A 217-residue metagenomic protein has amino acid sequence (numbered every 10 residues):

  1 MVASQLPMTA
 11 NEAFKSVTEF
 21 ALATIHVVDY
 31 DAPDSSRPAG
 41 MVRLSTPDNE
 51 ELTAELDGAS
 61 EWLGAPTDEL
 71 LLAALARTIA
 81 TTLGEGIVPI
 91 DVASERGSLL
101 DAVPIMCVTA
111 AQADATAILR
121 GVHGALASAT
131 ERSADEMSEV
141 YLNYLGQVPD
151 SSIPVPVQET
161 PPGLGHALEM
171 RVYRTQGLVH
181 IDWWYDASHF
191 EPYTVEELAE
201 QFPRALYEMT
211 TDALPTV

Functional and structural regions predicted by a protein language model:
V2-A10, A59-E69, T82-T160, S188 (+1 more regions): His-Asp-centered acyl/peptidyl-transfer active-site segments
V2-A65: Flexible, P/S/T/G-rich "lid" or insertion loops adjacent to the active sites of thioester-utilizing
L22-V28, L142-G146, R174, A187: Regulatory/sensor and coupling segments of signal-transduction and defense proteins
S36-A39, G97-L99, R174-G177: Short, flexible turn/loop "capping" segments at secondary-structure junctions
V42-G84, H189-E197: Acyl activation and transfer enzymes in specialized metabolism, enriched for ANL adenylate-forming modules
V42-L44, D101, S138-V140, H166-M170 (+1 more regions): Change "...and in nucleic-acid phosphodiester-cleaving endonucleases..." to "...and in nucleic-acid processing enzymes
G86-D91, P162-V217: Extended, hydrophobic beta-loop-alpha segments that form or line the acyl/peptidyl-thioester binding and transfer paths
